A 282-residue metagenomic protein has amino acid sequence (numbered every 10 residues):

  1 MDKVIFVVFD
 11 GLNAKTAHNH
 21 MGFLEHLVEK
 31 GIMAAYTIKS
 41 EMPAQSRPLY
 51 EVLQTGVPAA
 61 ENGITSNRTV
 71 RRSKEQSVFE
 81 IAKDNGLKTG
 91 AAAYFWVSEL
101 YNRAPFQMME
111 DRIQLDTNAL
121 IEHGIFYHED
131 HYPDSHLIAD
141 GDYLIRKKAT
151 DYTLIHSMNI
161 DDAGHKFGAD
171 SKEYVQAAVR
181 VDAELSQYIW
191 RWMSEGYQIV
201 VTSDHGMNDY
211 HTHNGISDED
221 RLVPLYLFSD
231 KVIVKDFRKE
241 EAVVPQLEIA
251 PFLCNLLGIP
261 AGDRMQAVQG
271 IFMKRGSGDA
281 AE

Functional and structural regions predicted by a protein language model:
M1-E282: Feature captures the catalytic ectodomains and active-site-proximal regions of enzymes that hydrolyze or transfer
